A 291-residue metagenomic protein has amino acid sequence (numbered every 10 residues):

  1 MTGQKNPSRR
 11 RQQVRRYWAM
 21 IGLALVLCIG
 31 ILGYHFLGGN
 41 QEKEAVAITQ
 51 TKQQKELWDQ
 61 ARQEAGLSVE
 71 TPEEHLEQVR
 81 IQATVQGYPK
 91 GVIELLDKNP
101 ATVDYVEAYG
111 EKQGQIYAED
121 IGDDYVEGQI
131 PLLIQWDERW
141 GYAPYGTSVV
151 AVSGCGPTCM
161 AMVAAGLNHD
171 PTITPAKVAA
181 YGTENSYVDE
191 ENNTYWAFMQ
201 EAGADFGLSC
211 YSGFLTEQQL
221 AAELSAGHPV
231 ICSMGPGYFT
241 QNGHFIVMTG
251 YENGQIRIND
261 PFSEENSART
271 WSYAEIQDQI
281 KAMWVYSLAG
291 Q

Functional and structural regions predicted by a protein language model:
M1-R16: N-terminal Lys/Arg-rich, disordered targeting/topogenic segments
T2, Y34-A65, L76-E77, D120-I121 (+1 more regions): Conserved active-site-adjacent core of cysteine acyl-enzyme catalytic domains
Q13-G22, G30-Y187: Active-site-adjacent structural segments surrounding the nucleophilic cysteine of cysteine proteases and isopeptidases
